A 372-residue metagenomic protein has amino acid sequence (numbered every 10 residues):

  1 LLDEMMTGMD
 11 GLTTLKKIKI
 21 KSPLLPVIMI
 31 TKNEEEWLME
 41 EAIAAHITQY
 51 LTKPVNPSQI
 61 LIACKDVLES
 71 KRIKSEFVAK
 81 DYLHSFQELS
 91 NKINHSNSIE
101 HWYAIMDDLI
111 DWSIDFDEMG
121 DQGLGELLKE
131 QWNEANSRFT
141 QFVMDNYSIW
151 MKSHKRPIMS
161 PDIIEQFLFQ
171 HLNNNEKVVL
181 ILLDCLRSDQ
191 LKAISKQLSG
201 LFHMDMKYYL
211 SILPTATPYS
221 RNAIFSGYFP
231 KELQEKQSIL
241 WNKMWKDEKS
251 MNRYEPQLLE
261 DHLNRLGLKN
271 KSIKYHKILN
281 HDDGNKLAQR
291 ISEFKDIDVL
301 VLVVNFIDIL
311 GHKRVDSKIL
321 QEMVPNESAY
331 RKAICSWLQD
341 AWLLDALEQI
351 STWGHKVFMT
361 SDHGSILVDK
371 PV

Functional and structural regions predicted by a protein language model:
L1: Active-site beta3 strand of CheY-like receiver
M6: Receiver (REC) domain active-site loop signature in two-component systems and cognate sites in sensor histidine kinases
D10-T13: Acidic catalytic/metal-coordinating carboxylates
K17-L24, A45: Conserved phosphotransfer cores of two-component systems
W37, V55-C64: C-terminal output helix
I73-D145, M151, K155, K196-G200 (+1 more regions): His/Asp/Glu-rich, glycine-adjacent segments that coordinate divalent cations and/or stabilize oxyanion chemistry on
